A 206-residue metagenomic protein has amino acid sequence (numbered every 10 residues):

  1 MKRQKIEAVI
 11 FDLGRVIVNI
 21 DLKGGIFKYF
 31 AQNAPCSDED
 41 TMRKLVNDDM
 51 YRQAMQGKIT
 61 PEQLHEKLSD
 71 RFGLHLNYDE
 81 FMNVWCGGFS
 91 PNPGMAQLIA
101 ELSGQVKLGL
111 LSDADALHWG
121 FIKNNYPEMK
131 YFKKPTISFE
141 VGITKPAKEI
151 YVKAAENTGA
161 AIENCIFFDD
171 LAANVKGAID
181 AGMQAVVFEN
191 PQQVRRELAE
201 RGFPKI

Functional and structural regions predicted by a protein language model:
K2-E7, D115-A116, G120-I206: Asp-based, Mg2+/Mn2+-dependent phosphohydrolase catalytic module
K2-V46, D180-A181: Active-site neighborhood of HAD-like aspartate-dependent phosphohydrolases
Q4, D79-L108, G120, K148: Short, acidic loop-to-helix structural element flanking the phosphoryl-transfer center in phosphate-processing enzymes
I10, N19, G109-D113, D169: Short beta-strand segments
D12-R15, G57, L102, L110 (+2 more regions): Generic structural signal for small/hydrophobic residues in well-ordered secondary structure, especially within
G25-Y29, D49, Q63, K67 (+8 more regions): Alpha-helical elements of Rossmann-like donor-binding domains used by nucleotide-donor carbohydrate transfer enzymes
N33-L45, G73-M82, F203-I206: Short, surface-exposed acidic
Y51-F81: A metal-dependent, Asp-based hydrolase signature
